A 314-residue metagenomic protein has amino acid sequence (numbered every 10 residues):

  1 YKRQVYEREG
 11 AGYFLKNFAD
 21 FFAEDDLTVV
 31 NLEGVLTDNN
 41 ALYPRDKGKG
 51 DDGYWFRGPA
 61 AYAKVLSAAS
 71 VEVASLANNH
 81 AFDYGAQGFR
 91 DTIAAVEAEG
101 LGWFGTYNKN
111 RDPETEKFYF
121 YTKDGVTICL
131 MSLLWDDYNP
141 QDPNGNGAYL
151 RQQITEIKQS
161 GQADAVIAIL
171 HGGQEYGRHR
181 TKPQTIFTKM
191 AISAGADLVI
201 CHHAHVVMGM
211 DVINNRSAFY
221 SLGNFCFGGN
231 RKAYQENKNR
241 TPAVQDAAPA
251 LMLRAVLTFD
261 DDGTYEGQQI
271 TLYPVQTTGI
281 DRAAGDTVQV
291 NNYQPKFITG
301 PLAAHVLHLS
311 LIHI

Functional and structural regions predicted by a protein language model:
K2-L311: Acidic, metal/ion-coordinating pockets
